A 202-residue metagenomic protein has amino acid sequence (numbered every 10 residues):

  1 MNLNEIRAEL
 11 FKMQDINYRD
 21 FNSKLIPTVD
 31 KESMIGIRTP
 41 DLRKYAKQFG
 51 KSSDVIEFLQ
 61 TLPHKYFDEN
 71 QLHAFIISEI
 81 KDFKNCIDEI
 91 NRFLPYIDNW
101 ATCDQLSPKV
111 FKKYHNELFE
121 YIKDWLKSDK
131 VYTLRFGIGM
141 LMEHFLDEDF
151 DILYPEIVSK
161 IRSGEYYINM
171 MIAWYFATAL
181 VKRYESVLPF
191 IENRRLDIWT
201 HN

Functional and structural regions predicted by a protein language model:
M1-N202: Alpha-helical scaffold domains
